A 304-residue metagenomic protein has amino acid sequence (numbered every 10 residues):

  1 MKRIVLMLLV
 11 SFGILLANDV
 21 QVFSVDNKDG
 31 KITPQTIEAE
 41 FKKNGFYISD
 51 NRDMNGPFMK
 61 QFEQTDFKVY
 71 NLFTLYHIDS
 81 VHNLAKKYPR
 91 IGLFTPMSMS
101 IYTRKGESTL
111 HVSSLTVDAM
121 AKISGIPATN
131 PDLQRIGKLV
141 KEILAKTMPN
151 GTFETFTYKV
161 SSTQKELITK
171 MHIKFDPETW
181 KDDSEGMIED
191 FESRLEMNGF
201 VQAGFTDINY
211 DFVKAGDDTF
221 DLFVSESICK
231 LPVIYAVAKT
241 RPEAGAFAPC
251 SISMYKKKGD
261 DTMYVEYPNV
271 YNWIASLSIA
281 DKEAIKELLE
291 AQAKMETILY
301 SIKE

Functional and structural regions predicted by a protein language model:
I4-L15: Sec-dependent N-terminal signal peptides
A17-N55, P149-G199: Terminal, regulation- and interaction-focused segments at domain boundaries
D19, A39-Y88, F94-M97, K105 (+2 more regions): Ser/Thr-rich, low-complexity intrinsically disordered terminal regions
Q21-D26, I32-T36, L84, Y88-F156: Extended, hydrophobic interaction surfaces within ordered domains
V22-K28, Y70, K122-P131, K174-D182 (+1 more regions): Second-shell loop/turn segments in exported
G106-L133, S253-E304: A short, solvent-exposed beta-edge/loop patch
P127-A128, D176, G186, D190-F200 (+3 more regions): Conserved NAD+-utilizing ADP-ribose enzyme module
